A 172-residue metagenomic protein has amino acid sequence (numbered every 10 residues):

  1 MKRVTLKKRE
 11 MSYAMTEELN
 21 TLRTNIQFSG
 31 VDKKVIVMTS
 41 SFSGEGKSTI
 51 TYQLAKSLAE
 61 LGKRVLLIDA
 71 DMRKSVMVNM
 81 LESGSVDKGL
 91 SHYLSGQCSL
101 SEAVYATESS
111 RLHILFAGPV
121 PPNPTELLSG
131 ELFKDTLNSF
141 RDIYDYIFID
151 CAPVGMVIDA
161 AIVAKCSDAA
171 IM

Functional and structural regions predicted by a protein language model:
K2-T16, N20, T24-N25, V31 (+5 more regions): P-loop/Walker-type NTP enzyme "switch/lid" segment
S29-V35, K56, E60: Primarily NTPase-proximal linker/entry elements flanking Walker-type ATP/GTP-binding cores
V37, D150: Conserved beta-strand segments that form the floor/walls of ligand-binding pockets within enzyme and binding domains
E60-L66: Helical hairpin unit composed of two closely spaced alpha helices linked by a short loop
V65, I147, A170: Hydrophobic anchor at the start of a short beta-strand that flanks the dinucleotide cofactor-binding loop
C151-M156, S167-M172: Conserved Switch II/interswitch segment of TRAFAC-class P-loop GTPases
